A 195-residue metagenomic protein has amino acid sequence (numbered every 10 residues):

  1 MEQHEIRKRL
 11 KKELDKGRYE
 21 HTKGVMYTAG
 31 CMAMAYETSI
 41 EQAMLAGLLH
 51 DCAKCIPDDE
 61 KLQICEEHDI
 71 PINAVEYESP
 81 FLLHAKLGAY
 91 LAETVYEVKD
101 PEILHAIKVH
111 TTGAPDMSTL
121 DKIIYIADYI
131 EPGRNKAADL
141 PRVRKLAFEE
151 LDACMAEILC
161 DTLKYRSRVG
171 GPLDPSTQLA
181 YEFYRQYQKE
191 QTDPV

Functional and structural regions predicted by a protein language model:
R7-K12, A35-E157: Divalent metal-dependent catalytic cores for phosphoryl transfer on phosphate-bearing substrates
K16-R18: A short, charge-rich alpha-helical start-of-domain segment used by transcription regulators
H21: N-terminal glycine-rich anion-binding loops that anchor highly charged ligand groups
A153-V169: Long, amphipathic alpha-helical surface segments
K164-V195: Charged phosphate-binding loop/patch that engages nucleotide di/tri-phosphates or the phosphate backbone of nucleic
